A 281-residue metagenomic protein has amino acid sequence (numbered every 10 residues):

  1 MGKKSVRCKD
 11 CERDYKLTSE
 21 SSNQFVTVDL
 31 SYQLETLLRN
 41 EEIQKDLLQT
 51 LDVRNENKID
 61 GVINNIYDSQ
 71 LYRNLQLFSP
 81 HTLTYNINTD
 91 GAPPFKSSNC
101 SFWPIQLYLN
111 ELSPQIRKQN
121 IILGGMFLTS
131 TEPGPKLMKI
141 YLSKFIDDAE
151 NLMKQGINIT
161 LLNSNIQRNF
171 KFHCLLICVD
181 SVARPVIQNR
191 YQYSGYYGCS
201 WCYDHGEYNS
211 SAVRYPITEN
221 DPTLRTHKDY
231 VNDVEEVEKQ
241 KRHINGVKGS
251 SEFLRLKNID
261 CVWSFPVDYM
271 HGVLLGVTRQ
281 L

Functional and structural regions predicted by a protein language model:
K3-T89, K154-L281: Charged (Asp/Glu and Lys/Arg) segments that form or flank catalytic channels of large polymer- and nucleotide-handling
D10-R13, L17, I87-S97, L107-L109 (+5 more regions): Ordered, helix-dominated protein-protein interaction surfaces in large eukaryotic regulatory proteins
N64-I66, Q70-T131, D204: Acidic, metal-ligating active-site segments
Y85, C100, M138, L142 (+1 more regions): Active-site-proximal structural scaffolding
F95-S97, Q115, S130-P135, T160 (+3 more regions): Residues in flexible loops and secondary-structure boundaries
C100-F102, N120-I122, P135-K139, P185-N189 (+1 more regions): Surface-exposed beta-strand edges and their flanking turn/coil or helix-capping segments
L109-N158, S210, N220-T223: Compact, glycine/acidic-enriched structural inserts
